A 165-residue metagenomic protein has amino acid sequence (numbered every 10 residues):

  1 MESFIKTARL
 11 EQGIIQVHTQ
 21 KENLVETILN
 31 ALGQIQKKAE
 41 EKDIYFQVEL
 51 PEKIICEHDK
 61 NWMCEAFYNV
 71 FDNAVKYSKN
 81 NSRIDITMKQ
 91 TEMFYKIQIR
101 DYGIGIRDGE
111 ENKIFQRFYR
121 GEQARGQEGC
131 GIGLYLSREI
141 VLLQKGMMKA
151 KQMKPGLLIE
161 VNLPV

Functional and structural regions predicted by a protein language model:
Q12-V17, I55-D59: Conserved micro-motifs of the catalytic ATP-binding
H18-K21, E40, Y45-I55: Conserved catalytic submotifs in the C-terminal HATPase_c
A74-V75: Short helix-loop "hinge" at the ATP-lid/N-box region of the Bergerat-fold HATPase_c
N81-M93: Short beta-strand/loop element within the Bergerat-fold HATPase_c
D101: Acidic ATP/Mg2+-coordinating residue in the GHKL
I106-F118: Short conserved segment of the HATPase_c
K145-M147: Conserved glycine-rich
